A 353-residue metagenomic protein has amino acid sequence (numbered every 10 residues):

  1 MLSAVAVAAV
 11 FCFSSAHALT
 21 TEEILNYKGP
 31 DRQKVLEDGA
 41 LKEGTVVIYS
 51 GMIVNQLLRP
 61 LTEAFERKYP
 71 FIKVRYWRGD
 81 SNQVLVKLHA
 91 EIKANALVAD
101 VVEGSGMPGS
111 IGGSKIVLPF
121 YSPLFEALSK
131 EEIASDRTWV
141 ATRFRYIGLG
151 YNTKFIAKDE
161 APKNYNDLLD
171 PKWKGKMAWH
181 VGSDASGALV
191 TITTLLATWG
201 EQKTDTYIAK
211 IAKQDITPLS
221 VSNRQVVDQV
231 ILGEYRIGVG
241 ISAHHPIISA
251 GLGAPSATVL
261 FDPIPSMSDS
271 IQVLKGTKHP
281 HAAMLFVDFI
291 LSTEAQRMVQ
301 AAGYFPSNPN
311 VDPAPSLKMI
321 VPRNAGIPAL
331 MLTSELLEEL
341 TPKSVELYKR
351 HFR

Functional and structural regions predicted by a protein language model:
A18-V47, R67, D170-K172: Immediate post-signal peptide segment of exported/extracytoplasmic ligand-binding proteins
L41, V47-T62, V74-I92, A96-E234: Extracytoplasmic ligand-binding site segments that recognize negatively charged/polar headgroups
L61, K203-Y207, K278-I290, M298-A301: Short amphipathic alpha-helical coupling segments at ligand-binding clamshell hinges and other catalytic/signaling
P108-I111, R236-P255: A ligand-binding cleft/hinge motif common to bilobed small-molecule-binding domains
K130, F144-Y146, Y207-A212, T217-S220 (+2 more regions): Periplasmic-binding protein-like
G148-F155, I192-L196, M267-P280, M298-V299: A bilobed periplasmic-binding-protein/Venus flytrap-type ligand-binding module shared by bacterial periplasmic
G175-D184, I290-P313: Periplasmic-binding protein-like
P313-R353: Extracellular/periplasmic bilobal clamshell ligand-binding domains
